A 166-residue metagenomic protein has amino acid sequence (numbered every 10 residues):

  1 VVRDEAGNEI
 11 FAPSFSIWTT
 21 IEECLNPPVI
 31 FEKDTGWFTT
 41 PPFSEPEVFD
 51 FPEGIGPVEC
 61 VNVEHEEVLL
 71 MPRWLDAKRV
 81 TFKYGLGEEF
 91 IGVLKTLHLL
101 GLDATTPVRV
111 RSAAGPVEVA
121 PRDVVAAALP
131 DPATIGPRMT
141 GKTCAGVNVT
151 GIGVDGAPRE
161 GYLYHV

Functional and structural regions predicted by a protein language model:
V1-V166: C-terminal catalytic/substrate-binding lobe primarily of soluble NAD(P)-dependent oxidoreductases
